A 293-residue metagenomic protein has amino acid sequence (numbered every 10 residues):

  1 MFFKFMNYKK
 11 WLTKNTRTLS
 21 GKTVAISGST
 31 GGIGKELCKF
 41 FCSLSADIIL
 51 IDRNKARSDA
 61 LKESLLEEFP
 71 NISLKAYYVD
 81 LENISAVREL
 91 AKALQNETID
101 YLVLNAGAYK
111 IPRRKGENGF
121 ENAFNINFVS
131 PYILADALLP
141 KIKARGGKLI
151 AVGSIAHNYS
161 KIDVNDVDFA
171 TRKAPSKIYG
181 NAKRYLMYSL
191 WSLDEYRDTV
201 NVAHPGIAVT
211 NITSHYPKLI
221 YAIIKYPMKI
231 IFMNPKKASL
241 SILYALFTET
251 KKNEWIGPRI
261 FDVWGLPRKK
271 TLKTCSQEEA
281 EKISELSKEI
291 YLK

Functional and structural regions predicted by a protein language model:
F2-K4, I220-Y221, T250-K293: C-terminal tail/cap regions
F2-S214, I290-K293: Rossmann-fold NAD(P)H-dependent dehydrogenase/reductase core
V87, Y226-P267, Q277: C-terminal helical subdomain
F120, N127, I178, A182 (+3 more regions): Residue-level preference for long, well-ordered alpha-helices that form the structural scaffold of enzyme catalytic
P131, K183-L186, P235-A238, A280 (+1 more regions): A structural signal for well-ordered alpha-helical scaffolds and beta->alpha junctions
I162-V167, H215-L219, G257-D262: Short, flexible, mixed-charge acidic loops at enzyme active sites
S192, S241-Y244, L286: Generic recognition of well-ordered alpha-helical segments
V209-Y226: A glycine/serine/threonine-rich, flexible loop-to-helix segment that serves as the NAD(P) cofactor-binding "lid"
